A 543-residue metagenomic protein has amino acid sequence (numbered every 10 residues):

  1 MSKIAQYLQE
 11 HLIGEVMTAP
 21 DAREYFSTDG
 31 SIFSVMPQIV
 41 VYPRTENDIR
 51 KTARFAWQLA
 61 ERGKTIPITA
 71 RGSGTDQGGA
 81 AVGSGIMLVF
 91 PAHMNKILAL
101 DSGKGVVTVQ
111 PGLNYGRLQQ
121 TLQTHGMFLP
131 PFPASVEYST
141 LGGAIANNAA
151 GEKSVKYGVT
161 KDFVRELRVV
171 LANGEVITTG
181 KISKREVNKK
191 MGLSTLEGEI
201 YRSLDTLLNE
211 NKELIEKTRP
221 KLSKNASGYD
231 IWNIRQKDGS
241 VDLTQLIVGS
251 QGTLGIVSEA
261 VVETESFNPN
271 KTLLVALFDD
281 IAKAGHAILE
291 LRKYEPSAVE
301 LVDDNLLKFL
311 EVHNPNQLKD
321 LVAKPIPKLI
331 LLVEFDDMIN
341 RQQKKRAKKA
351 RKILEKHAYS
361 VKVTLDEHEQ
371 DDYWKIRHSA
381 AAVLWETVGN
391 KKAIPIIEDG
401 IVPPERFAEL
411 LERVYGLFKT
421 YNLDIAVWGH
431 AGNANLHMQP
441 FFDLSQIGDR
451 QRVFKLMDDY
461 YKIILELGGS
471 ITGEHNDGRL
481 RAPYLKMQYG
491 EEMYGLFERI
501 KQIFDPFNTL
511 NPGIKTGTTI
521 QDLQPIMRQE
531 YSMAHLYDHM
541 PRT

Functional and structural regions predicted by a protein language model:
M1-I66, S73-G105, Y157, T253 (+5 more regions): N-terminal flexible segment immediately upstream of the FAD-binding catalytic core in FAD-dependent oxidoreductases
L8, Y25, I32-K64, I68 (+7 more regions): N-terminal glycine-rich flavin-associated loop
V16-P20, Y42, K64-G72, G79 (+16 more regions): General beta-strand structural signal in soluble alpha/beta enzymes
Y115, Q120-Q123, S135, N148 (+6 more regions): Phosphate/diphosphate-binding loops
S139, G432-H437, N476-A482: Short, conserved phosphate-binding/catalytic loop or strand-edge motifs used in phosphoryl-/nucleotidyl-transfer
L141-E311, P325-L331, F497, F507: Mobile "lid/hinge" segments at catalytic clefts and subdomain interfaces of large enzymes
T364-A380, F441, G478-Q488: Short, conserved secondary-structure transition motifs
